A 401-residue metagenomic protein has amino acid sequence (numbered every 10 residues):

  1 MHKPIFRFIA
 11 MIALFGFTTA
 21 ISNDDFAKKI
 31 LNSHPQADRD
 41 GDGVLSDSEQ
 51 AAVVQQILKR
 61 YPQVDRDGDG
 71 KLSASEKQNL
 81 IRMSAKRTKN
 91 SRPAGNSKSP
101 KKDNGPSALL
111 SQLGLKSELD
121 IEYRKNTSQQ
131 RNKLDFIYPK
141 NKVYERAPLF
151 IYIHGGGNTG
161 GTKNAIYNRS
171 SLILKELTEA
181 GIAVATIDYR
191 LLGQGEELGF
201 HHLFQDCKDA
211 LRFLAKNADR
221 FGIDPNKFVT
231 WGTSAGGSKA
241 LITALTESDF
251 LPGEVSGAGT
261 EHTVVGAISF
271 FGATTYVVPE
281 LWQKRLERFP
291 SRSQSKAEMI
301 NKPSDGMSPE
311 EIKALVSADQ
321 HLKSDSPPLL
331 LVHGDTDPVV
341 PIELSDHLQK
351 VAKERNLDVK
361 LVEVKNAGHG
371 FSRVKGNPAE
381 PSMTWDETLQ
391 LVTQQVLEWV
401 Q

Functional and structural regions predicted by a protein language model:
D38-D42, D65-D69, D337: Acidic carboxylate motifs that coordinate Ca2+ or other divalent cations, activating on Asp/Glu
G95-E145: N-terminal cap/lid segment of alpha/beta-hydrolase-fold proteins
S107-K116, V278-H321, P327: Mobile cap/lid helix-loop segments that gate and shape the active-site cleft of serine hydrolases
Y123, A165-R169, I173, A185-P225 (+1 more regions): Catalytic nucleophile-loop/oxyanion-hole region of alpha/beta-hydrolase and closely related hydrolase-like folds
K142-A147, G155-E196, V277: Short substrate-entry loop that stabilizes the transition state in hydrolases
R212-K284: Primarily recognizes the serine-hydrolase "nucleophile elbow" in alpha/beta-hydrolase and SGNH/GDSL folds
D325, L331-H333, D337: Short beta-strand/loop motif that positions the catalytic acidic residue of the alpha/beta-hydrolase fold
P338-H347: Conserved alpha/beta-hydrolase "acid-adjacent" motif
